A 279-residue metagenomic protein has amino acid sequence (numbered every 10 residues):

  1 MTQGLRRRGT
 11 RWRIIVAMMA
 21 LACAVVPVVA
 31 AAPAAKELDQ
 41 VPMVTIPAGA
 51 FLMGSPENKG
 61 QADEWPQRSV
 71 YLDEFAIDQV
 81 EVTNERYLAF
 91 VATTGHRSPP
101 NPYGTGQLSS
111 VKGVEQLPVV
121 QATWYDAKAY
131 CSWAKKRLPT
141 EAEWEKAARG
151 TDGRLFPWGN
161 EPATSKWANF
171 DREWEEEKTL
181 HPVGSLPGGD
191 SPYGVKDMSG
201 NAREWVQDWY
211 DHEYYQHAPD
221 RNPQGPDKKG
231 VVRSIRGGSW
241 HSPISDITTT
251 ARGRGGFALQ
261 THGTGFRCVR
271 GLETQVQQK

Functional and structural regions predicted by a protein language model:
M1-R11: N-terminal secretory signal peptides that target proteins for export/translocation
I15-V26: Bacterial N-terminal signal peptides
A30-A35: Boundary at the C-terminal end of the N-terminal hydrophobic targeting segment
K36-P100, Q121-Y125, S199-G200, L272: A short glycine-rich, aromatic-capped structural motif
V41, Q67, L72, V114 (+3 more regions): Short coil/loop residues immediately preceding or within conserved phosphate-binding loops of NTP-utilizing enzyme
I46, L52, P56-E57, R97 (+2 more regions): Functional-site microenvironments in short loops/helix caps that host divalent-cation chemistry
K59-Q67, P223, R252-F257: Short, P/G- and charge-enriched loop/turn segments at secondary-structure junctions
T261-Q277: Short, structured beta-strand segments at or near domain termini in extracellular proteins/domains
